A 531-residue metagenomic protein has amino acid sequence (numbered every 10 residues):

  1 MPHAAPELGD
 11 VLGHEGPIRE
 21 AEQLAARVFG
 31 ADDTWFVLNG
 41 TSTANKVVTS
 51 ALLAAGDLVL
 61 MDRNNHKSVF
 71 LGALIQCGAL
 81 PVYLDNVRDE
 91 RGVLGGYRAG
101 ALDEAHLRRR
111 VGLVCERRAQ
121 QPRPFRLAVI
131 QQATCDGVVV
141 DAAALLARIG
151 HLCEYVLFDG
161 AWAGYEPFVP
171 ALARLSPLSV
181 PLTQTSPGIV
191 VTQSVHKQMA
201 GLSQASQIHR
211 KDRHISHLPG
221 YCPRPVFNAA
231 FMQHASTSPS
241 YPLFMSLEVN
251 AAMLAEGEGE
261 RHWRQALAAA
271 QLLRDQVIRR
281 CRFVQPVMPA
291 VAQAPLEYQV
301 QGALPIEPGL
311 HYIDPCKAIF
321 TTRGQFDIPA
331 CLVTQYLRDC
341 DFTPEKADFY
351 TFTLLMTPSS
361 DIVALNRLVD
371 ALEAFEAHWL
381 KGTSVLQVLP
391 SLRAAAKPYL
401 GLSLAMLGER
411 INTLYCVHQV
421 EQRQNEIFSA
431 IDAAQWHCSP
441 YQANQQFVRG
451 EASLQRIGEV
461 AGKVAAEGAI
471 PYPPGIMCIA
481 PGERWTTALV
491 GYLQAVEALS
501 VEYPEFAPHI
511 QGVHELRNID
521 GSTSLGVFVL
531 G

Functional and structural regions predicted by a protein language model:
M1-E7, R27, G257-G531: Non-catalytic terminal extensions of PLP-dependent enzymes
P2-E7, Q23-G30, V82-G95, D314-P315: Gly-rich Lys/Arg/Thr-decorated short loops/hinges at beta-loop-alpha junctions or inter-strand turns that position
P2-T43, V527: Conserved N-terminal alpha-helix of the aminotransferase class I/II PLP-enzyme fold
G9-D10, V37, L58-V59, A133-T134 (+1 more regions): A generic structural signal for short
Q23-R27, G72, A147, Q335: Surface-exposed charge patches
G30-D32, A54-A55, P124, A142-A143 (+9 more regions): Short, well-ordered loop/turn elements at secondary-structure boundaries
W35, V82-L84, E345: General small-molecule cofactor/ligand-binding pocket signal
S42-A54, L58-I278: Conserved PLP-enzyme active-site core in the AAT-like
